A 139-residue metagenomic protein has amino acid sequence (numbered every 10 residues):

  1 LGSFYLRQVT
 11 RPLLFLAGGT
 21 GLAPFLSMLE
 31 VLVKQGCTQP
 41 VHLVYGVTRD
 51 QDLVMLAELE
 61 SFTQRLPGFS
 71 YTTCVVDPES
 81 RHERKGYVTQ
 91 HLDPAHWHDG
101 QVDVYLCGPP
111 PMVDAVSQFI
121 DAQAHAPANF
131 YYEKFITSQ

Functional and structural regions predicted by a protein language model:
L1-F15, S27-K34, R49, V76 (+1 more regions): FAD-binding FR-type
G18-G19: A short acidic Gly-Thr/Ser loop motif
P40, V44-Q139: Reductase modules of NAD(P)H-dependent flavoproteins
